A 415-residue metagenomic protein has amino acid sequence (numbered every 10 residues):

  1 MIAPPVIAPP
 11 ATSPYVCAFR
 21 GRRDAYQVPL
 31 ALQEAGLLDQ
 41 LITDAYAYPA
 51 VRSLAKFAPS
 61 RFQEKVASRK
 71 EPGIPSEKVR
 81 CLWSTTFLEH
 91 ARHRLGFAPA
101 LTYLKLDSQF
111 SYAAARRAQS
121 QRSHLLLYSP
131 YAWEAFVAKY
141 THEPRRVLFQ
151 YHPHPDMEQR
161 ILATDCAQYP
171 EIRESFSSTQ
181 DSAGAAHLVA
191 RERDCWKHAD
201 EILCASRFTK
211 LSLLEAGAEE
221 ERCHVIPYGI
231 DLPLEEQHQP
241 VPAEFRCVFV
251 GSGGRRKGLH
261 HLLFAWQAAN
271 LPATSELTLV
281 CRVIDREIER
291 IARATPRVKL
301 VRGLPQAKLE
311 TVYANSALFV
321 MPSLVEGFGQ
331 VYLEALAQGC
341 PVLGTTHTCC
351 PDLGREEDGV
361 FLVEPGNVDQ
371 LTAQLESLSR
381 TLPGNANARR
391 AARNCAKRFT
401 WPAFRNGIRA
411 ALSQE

Functional and structural regions predicted by a protein language model:
T85-L101, R145-A190: Acceptor-binding helix/loop patch of EC 2.4 sugar-transfer enzymes, predominantly nucleotide-sugar-dependent
F208, G229: Carbohydrate-associated surface elements
E236-A268: Conserved donor-binding/catalytic core segment of Leloir-type glycosyltransferases
E287-E310: Nucleotide-activated donor-binding/catalytic signature segment of Leloir-type glycosyltransferases, i.e., the conserved
L324: Aromatic "clamp/platform" in nucleotide-sugar-dependent glycosyltransferases that forms part of the donor/acceptor
P341-G344: Short hydrophobic beta-strand element within catalytic cores of glycosyltransferases and related nucleotide-activated
E356, V360-V368, S377-P383: Conserved acidic donor-binding segment of nucleotide-sugar-dependent glycosyltransferases
P383-L412: A charged, aromatic-enriched C-terminal amphipathic alpha-helix characteristic of glycosyltransferases across folds
